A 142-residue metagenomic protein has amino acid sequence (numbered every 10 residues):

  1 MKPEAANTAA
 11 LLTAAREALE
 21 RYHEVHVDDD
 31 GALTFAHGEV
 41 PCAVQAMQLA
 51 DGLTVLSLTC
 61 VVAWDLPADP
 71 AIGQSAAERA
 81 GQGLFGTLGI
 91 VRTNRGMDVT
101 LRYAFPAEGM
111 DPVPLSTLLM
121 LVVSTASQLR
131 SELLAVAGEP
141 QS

Functional and structural regions predicted by a protein language model:
M1-Q45, Q82-T87, V91: Charge-rich, low-complexity N-terminal segments
A5, A9, L66-P70, G109-S116: Ordered, soluble secondary-structure elements with a strong preference for glycine-centered loop motifs and nearby
G31, G38-A63: Hydrophobic-cavity lipid-handling domains and compact docking modules
V40, F105-A107, S142: Short, internal active-site loops enriched in acidic
S57-A104: Short, internal acidic amphipathic alpha-helical interface segments that mediate docking to partner proteins
R92-V123: A short, solvent-exposed beta-edge/loop patch
V123-L134: Short amphipathic alpha-helical signal-transduction/dimerization elements
L134-S142: Short, highly charged C-terminal tails/helix-capping segments
